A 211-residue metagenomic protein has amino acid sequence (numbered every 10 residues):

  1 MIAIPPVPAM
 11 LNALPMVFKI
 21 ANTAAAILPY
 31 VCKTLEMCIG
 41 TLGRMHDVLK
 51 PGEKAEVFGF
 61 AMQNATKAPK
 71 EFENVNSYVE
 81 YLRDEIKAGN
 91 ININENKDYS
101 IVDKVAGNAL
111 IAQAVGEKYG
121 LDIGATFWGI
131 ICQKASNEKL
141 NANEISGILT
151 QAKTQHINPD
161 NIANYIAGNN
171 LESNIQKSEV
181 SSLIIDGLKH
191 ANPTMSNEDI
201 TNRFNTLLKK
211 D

Functional and structural regions predicted by a protein language model:
M1-R44: Small-residue-rich hydrophobic membrane-insertion segments
I2, S182-D211: Alpha-helical oligomerization segments
P8-L11, F18, C32, K54 (+3 more regions): A generic alpha-helix propensity feature with a strong bias for hydrophobic helices
M37-T194: Amphipathic, membrane-inserting segments
